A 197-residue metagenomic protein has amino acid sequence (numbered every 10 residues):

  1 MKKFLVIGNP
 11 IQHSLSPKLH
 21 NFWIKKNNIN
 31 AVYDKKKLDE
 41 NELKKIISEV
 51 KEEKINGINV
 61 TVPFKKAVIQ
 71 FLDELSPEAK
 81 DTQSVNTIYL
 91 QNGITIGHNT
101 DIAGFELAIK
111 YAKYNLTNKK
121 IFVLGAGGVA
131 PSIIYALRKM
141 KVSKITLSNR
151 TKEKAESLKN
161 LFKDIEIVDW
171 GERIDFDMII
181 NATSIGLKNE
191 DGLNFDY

Functional and structural regions predicted by a protein language model:
K2-A112: Phosphate/diphosphate ligand-binding glycine-rich loop within oxidoreductases
K3, V32, K120, S143-K144: Residues at the starts of beta-strands that form the adenosine-phosphate
G8, N99, I109-K110, Y114 (+2 more regions): Glycine-rich adenosine-cofactor-binding loop
I11-H13, K152-E153, E172: Helix N-cap at the beta1-alpha1 junction of Rossmann-like dinucleotide-binding domains, i.e., the first residues
I58, I121, I179-I180: Receiver (REC) domain switch-region micro-motif
I58, L147-N149, T183: Alpha-helical transmembrane segments in inner-membrane proteins
M140-F162: NAD(P)-binding Rossmann-fold cofactor-contacting core
L161-Y197: Rossmann-like adenosine-cofactor binding region
